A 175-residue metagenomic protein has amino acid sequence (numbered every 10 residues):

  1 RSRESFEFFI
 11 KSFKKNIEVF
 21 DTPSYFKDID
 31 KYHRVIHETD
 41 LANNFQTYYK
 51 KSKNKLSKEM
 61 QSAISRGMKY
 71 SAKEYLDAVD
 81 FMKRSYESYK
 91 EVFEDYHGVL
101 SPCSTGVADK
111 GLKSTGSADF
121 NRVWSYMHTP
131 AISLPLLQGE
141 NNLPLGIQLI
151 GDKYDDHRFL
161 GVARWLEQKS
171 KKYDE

Functional and structural regions predicted by a protein language model:
R1, D109-L112, L143, F159: Short glycine-/acidic-enriched loop or helix-start segments at secondary-structure transitions that form or flank
R1-Y32, K69: Gly/Ser-rich, acidic/histidine-flanked active-site/gating loops
E7-K11, Y70-D80, E87, Y126-E175: Structural helix-boundary/capping segments
Y32-Y86, K90, P135-G146: Short helix-loop capping/hinge segments that flank enzyme active sites or metal/cofactor-binding pockets
H33, S104-V123: Short, surface-exposed loop/helix-turn segments at secondary-structure junctions that function as lids/hinges flanking
Y96: An anion/phosphate-binding loop that grips the pyrophosphate of nucleotide cofactors and donors
